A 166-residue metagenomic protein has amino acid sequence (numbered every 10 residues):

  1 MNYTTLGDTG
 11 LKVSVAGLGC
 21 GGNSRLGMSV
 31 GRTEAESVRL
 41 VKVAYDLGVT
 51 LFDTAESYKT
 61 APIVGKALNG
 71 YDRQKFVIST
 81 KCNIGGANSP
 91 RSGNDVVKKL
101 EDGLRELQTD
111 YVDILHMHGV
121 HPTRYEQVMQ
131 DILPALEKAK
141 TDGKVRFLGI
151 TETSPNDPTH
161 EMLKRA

Functional and structural regions predicted by a protein language model:
M1-F76, A135: N-terminal binding-site loop/beta-alpha segment at the start of enzyme catalytic domains that lines or forms
L11, G86-N88: A short acidic, often aromatic-flanked loop/helix-cap motif at beta-alpha or helix-coil junctions that lines enzyme
G17, D53, V77-T80, D113 (+1 more regions): Structural recognition of the beta-strand scaffold that forms the well-ordered cores of secreted hydrolase catalytic
G21-N23, A55-S57, K81-G85, M117-V120 (+1 more regions): Active-site beta-loop-alpha junctions enriched in small/polar residues
S24-G27, G48-V49, G85-G86, V120-P122 (+1 more regions): A short, structure-level motif marking secondary-structure boundaries and short turns
K42, N88-A166: Glycine/proline-rich, positively charged, aromatic-decorated active-site loop/lid region on the catalytic face
I63, V77-G85, G93-K98: N-terminal entry module detector
